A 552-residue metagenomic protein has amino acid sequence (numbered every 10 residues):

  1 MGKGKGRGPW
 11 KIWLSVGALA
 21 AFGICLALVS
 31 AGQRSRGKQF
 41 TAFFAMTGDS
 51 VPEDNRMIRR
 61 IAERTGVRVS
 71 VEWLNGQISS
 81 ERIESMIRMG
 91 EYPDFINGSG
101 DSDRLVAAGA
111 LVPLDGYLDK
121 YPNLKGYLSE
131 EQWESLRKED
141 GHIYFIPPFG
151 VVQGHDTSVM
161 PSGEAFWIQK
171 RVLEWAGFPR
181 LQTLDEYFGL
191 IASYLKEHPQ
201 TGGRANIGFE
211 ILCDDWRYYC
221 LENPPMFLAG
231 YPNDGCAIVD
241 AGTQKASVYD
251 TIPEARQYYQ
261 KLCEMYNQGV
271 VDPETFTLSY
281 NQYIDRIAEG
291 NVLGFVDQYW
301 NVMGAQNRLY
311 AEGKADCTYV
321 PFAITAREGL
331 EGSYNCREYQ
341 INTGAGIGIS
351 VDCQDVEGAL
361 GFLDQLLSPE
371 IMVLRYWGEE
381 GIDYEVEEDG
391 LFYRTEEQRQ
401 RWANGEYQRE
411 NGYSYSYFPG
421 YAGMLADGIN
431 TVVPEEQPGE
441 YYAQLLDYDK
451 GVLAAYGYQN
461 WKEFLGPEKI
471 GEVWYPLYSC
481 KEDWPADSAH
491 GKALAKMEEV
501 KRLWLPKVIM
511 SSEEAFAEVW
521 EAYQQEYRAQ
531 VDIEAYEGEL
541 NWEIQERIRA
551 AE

Functional and structural regions predicted by a protein language model:
G2-E552: Extracytoplasmic/secretory soluble proteins
